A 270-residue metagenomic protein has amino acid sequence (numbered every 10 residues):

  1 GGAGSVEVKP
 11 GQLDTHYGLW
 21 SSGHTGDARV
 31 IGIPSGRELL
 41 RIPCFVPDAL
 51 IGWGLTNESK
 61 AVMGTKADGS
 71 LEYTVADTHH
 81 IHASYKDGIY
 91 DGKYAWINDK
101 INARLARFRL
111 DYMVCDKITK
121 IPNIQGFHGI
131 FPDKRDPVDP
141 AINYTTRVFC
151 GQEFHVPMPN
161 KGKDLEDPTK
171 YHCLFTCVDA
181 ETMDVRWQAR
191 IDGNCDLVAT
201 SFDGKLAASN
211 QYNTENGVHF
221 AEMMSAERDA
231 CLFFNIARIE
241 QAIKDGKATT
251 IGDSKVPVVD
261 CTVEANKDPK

Functional and structural regions predicted by a protein language model:
G1-K270: Predominantly soluble domains enriched in secretory-pathway, periplasmic, or organellar proteins
